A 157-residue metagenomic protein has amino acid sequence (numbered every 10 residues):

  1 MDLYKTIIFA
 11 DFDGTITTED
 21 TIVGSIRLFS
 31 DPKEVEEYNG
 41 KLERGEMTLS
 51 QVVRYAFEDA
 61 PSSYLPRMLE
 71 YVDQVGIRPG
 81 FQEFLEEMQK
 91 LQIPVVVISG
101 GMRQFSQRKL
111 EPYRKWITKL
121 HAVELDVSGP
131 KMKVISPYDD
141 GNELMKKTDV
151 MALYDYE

Functional and structural regions predicted by a protein language model:
M1-E58: Active-site neighborhood of HAD-like aspartate-dependent phosphohydrolases
D20, G76, K146: Conserved active-site and cofactor/substrate-binding residues in soluble primary-metabolism enzymes
K33-N39, L65-M68, W116-I117: Short, surface-exposed acidic
S50-E83, L91: Metal-dependent phosphoesterase signature
G80-P94, G101-E157: C-terminal cap/substrate-recognition subdomain and adjoining C-terminal extension of metal-dependent phosphatase-like
